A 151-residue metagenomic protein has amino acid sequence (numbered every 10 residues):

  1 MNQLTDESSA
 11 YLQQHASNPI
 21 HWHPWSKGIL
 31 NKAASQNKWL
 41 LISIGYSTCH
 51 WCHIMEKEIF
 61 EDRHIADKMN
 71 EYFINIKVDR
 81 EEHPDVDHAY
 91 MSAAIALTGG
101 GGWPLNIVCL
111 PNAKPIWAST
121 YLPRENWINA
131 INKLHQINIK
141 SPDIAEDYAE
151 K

Functional and structural regions predicted by a protein language model:
M1-K151: Replace the tail clause
